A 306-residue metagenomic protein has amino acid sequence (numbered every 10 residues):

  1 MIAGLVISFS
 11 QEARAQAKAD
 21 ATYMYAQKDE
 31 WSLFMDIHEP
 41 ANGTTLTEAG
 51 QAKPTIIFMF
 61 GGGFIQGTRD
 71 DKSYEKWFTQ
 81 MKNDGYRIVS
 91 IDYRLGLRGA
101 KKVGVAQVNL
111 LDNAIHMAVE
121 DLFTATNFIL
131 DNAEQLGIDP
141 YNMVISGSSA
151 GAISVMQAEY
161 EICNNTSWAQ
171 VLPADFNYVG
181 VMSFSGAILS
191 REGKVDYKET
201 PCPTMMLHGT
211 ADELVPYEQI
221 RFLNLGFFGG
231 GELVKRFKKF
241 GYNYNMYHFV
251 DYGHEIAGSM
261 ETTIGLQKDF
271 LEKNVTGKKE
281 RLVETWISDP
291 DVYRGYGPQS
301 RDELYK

Functional and structural regions predicted by a protein language model:
M1-K18: Bacterial Sec-dependent N-terminal signal peptides
A15-Q51: N-terminal cap/lid segment of alpha/beta-hydrolase-fold proteins
G50-G63: Short beta-strand element of the alpha/beta-hydrolase
R69-I91, R98: Short amphipathic alpha-helix adjacent to the substrate-entry channel of hydrolases
N109-E134, G229: Alpha/beta-hydrolase active-site loop
N127-T200: Primarily recognizes the serine-hydrolase "nucleophile elbow" in alpha/beta-hydrolase and SGNH/GDSL folds
A169-G241: The feature captures the conserved acid-bearing segment of alpha/beta-hydrolase catalytic domains
K238-K306: C-terminal catalytic histidine-bearing segment of alpha/beta-hydrolase fold enzymes
